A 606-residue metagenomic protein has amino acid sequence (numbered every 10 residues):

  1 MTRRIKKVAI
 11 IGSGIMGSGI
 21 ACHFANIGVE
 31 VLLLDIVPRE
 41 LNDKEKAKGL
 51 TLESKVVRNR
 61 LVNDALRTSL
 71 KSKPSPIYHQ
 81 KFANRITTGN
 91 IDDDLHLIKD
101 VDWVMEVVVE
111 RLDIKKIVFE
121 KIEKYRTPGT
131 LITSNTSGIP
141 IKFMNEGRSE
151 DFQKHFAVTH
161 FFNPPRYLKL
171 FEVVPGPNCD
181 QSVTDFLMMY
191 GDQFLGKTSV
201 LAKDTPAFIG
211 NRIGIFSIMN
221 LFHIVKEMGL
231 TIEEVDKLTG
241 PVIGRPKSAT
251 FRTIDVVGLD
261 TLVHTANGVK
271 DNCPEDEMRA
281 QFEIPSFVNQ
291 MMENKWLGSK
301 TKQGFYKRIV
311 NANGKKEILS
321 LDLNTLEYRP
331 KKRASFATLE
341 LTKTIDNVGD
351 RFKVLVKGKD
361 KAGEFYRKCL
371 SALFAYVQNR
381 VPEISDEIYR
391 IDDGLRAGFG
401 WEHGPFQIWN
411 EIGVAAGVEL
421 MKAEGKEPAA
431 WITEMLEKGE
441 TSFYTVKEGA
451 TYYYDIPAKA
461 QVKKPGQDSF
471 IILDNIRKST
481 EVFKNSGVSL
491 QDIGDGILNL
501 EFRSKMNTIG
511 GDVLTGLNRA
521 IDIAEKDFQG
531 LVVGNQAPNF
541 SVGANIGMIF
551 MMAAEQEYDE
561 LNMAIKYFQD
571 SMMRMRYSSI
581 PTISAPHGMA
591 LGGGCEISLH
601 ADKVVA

Functional and structural regions predicted by a protein language model:
M1-L531, N535-P538, I546-I580, H587-C595 (+1 more regions): N-terminal glycine-rich phosphate-binding loop for ADP-containing cofactors
S541: Short, surface-exposed loop/turn segments at secondary-structure boundaries that line and modulate
